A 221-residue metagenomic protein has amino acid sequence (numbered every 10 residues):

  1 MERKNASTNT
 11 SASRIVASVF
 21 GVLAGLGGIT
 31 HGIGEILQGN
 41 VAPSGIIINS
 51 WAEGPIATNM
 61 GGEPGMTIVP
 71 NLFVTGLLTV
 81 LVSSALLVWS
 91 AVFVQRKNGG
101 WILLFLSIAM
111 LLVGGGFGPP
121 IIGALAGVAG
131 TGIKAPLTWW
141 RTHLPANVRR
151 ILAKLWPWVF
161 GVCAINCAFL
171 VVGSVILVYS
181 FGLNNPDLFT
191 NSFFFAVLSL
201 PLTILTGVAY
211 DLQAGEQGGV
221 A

Functional and structural regions predicted by a protein language model:
M1-T8, R14, P136-W156: Membrane-interfacial, low-structure loops and terminal tails that flank and connect transmembrane helices in multi-pass
E2-N40: Cytosolic juxtamembrane helix and N-cap/initiation of the first transmembrane helix
V16-V19, T75-R96, P201-A221: Transmembrane alpha-helical segments in integral membrane proteins
G21-E35, T79-L86, L103, S107-M110 (+5 more regions): Helical transmembrane-bundle signal
S44-G65: Perimembrane loop-to-helix junctions flanking transmembrane segments
P55-N59, T67-S84: Hydrophobic, membrane-facing alpha-helical anchors
L72-G76, D187-L200: Alpha-helical transmembrane segments of polytopic membrane proteins
V171-N184: Juxtamembrane "helix-exit" motif on the non-cytosolic side of transmembrane helices
